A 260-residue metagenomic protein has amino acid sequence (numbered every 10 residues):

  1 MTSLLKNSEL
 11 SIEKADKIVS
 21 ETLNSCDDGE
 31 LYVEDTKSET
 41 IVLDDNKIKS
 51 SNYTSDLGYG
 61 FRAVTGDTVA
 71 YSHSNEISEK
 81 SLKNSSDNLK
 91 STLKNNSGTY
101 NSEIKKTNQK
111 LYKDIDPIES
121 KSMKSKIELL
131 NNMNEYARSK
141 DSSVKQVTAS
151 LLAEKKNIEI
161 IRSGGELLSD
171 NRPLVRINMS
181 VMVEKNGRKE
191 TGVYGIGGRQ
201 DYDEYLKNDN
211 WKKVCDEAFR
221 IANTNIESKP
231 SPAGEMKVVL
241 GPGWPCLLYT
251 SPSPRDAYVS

Functional and structural regions predicted by a protein language model:
M1-T40, K80, N84-D170, D203-G243: Acidic low-complexity segments
E30-Y32, G60-R62, Y71, N178-S180 (+1 more regions): Structured core elements
T36-S38, G66-T68, E76-I77, M182-N186 (+1 more regions): Short, glycine-/Ser/Thr-/acidic-enriched flexible segments
E39-L93: N-terminal alpha-helical targeting/anchoring segments
I41-N46, K156-P173, K189-G195, L248-S251: Short acidic, glycine/serine/threonine-rich loops at helix termini
N52-T65, S169-G198: Short beta-strand elements
N75-I77, G195-D201: Short, solvent-exposed aromatic-acidic interface loops
Y249-S260: Single conserved hydrophobic/aromatic residue that forms the stacking wall/gate of nucleotide- or nucleobase-binding
